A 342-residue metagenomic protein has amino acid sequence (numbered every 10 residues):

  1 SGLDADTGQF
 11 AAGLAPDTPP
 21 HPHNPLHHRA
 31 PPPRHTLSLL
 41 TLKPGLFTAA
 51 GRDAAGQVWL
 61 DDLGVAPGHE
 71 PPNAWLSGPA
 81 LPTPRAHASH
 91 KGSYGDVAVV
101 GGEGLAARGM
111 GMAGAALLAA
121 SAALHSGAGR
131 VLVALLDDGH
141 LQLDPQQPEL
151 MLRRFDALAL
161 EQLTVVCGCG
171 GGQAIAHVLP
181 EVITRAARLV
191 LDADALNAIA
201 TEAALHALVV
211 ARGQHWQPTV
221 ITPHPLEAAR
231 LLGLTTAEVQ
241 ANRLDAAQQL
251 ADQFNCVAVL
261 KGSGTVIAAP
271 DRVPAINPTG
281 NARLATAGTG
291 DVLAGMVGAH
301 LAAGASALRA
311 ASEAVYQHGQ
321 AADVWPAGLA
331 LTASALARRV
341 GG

Functional and structural regions predicted by a protein language model:
S1-H21, L26: Proline/glycine-rich low-complexity loops and linkers
P16-H21, P33-T36, T41-A193, N197-V220 (+1 more regions): Small-residue (G/A/S/T)-rich helix-start motifs and N-terminal tracts that mark the onset
A30: A conserved, positively charged/aromatic
